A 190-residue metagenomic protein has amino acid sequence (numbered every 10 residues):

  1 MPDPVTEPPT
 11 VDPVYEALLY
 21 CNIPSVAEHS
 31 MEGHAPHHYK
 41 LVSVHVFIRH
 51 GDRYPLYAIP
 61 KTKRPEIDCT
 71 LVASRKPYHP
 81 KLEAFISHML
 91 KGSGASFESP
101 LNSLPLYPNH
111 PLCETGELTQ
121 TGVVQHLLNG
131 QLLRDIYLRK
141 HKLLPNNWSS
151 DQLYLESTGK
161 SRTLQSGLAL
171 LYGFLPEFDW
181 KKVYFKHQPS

Functional and structural regions predicted by a protein language model:
M1-S190: Non-catalytic terminal regions with compositionally biased, polar/charged low complexity
